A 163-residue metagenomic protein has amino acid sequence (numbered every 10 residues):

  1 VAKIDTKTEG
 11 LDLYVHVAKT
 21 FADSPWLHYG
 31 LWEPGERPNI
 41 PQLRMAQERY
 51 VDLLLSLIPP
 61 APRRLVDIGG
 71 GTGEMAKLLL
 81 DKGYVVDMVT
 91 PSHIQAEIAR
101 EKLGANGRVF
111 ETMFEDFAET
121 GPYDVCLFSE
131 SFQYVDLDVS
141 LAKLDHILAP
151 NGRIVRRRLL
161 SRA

Functional and structural regions predicted by a protein language model:
V1-P34: N-terminal, positively charged/glycine-rich alpha-helical extensions of SAM-dependent methyltransferases
W32-A46: Class I SAM-dependent methyltransferase Rossmann-like catalytic core, especially the SAM/SAH-binding loop
R44-A61: Conserved alpha-helix/loop element of class I SAM-dependent methyltransferases that forms part of the SAM/SAH-binding
V66-D116: Class I SAM-dependent methyltransferase SAM/SAH-binding core
D116-C126: A short acidic, Gly/Pro-enriched loop at the edge of an enzyme's catalytic core that lines a small-molecule cofactor
V125-D138: A short SAM/SAH-binding and catalytic strip from SAM-dependent methyltransferases
D138-R153: A short glycine-rich, Lys/Arg-flanked "PGG" loop and its adjoining helix->strand segment in the class I
